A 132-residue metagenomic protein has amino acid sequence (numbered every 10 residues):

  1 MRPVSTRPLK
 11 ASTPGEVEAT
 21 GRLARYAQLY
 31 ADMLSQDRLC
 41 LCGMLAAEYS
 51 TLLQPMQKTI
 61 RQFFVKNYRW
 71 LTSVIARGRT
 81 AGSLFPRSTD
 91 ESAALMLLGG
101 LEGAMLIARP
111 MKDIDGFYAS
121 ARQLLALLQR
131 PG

Functional and structural regions predicted by a protein language model:
P3-R7, S35-Q36, Q54-T80, S92: Amphipathic alpha-helical packing segments from all-alpha helical-bundle domains
R7-R38, D90-L97: Hydrophobic alpha-helical connector segments
P8-T13, S50-L53, M105-R109: Short amphipathic alpha-helical interaction patches enriched in hydrophobic/aromatic residues with interspersed Lys/Arg
T20-M33, V65-A81, G100, P110-G132: C-terminal peripheral helix-coil segments that are non-catalytic and often amphipathic
G21, S35-P55: Amphipathic alpha-helical segments used for helix-helix packing
S88-I107, Q123-L124: Hydrophobic alpha-helical segments that form the core of small-molecule binding pockets and/or dimer interfaces
